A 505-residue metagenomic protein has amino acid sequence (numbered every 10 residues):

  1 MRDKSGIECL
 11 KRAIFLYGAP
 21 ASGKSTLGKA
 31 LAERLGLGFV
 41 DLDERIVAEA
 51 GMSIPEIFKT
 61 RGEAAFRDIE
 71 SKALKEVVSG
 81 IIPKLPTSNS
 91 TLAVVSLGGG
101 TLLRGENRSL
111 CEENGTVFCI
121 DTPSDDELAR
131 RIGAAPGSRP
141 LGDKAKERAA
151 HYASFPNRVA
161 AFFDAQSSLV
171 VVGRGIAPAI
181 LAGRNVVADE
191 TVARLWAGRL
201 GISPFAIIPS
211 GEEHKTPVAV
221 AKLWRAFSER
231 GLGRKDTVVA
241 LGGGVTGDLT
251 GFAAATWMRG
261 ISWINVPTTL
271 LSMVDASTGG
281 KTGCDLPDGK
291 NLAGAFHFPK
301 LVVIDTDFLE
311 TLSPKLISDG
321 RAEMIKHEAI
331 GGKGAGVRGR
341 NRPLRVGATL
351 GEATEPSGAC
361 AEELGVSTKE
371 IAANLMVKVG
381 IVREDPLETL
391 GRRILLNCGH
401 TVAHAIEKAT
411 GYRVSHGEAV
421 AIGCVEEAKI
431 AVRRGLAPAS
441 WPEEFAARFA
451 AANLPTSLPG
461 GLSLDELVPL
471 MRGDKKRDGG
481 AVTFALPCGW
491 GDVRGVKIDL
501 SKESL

Functional and structural regions predicted by a protein language model:
G6-C9, R34, T116, A149-L169: NTP-dependent small-molecule kinase module
S25: Walker A/P-loop
E44-K84, S88-E112, G142: ATP-dependent small-molecule kinase phosphotransfer cores that center on conserved nucleotide phosphate-binding segments
E56, E113-F155: A glycine- and Lys/Arg-enriched "phosphate-lid" helix/loop adjacent to the NTP-binding pocket of small-molecule kinases
D164-T237: ATP/NTP phosphate-donor binding region
F252-K333: A glycine/threonine-rich phosphate-anchoring loop and its flanking beta-alpha core in nucleotide/phosphate-binding
A322-I325, L436-L505: C-terminal charged capping/lid subdomain of soluble metabolic enzymes
E363-D465: Active-site segments that bind and position negatively charged phosphate/pyrophosphate groups
